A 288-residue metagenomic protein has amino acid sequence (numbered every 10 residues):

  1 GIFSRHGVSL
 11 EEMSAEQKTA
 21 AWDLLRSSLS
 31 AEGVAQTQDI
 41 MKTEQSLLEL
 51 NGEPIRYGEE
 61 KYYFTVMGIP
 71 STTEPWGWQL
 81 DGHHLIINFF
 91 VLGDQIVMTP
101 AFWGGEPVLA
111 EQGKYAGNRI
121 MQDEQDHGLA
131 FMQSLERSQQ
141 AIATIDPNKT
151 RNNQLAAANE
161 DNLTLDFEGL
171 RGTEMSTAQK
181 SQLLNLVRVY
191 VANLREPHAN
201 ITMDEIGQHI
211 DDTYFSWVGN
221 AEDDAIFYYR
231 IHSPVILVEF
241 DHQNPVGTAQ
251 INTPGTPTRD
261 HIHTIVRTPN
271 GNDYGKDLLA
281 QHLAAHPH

Functional and structural regions predicted by a protein language model:
G1-H288: A cross-kingdom marker for long, charged
